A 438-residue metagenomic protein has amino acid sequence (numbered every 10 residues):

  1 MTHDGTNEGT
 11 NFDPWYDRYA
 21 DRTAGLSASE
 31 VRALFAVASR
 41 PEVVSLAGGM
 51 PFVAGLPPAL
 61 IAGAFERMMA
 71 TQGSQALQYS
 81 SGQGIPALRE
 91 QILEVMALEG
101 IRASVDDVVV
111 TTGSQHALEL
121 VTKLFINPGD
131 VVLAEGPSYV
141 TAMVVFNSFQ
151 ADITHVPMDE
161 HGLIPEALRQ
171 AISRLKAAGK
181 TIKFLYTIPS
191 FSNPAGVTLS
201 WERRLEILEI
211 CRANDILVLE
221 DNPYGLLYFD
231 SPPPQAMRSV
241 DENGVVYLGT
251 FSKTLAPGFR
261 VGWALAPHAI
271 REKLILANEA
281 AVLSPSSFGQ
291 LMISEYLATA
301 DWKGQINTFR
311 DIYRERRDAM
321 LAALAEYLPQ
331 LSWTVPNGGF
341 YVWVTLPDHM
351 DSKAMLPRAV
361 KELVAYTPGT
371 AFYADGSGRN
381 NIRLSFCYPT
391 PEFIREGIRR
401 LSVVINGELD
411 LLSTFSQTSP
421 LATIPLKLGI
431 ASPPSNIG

Functional and structural regions predicted by a protein language model:
H3, N7, K361, A374-G438: PLP-dependent enzyme catalytic core of the Aspartate aminotransferase-like
G5-P14, R22-G113, L120, A298-T299 (+4 more regions): N-terminal small-domain helix-loop-helix segment of the aminotransferase-like
M69-D215, G225-V240, G244-V246, Y313 (+3 more regions): Conserved core of the PLP fold type I
D221: Glycine-centered flexible beta-alpha turn that most often forms the glycine-rich phosphate-binding loop
V246-D311, G429: Conserved core segment of the aminotransferase class I/II
L265, W343-T345, S385-C387: Short hydrophobic/aromatic beta-strand micro-patches that form the beta-sheet surface supporting nucleotide- or nucleic
S294, D311-L321, S332-T345: Conserved glycine-rich beta-strand-loop-beta hairpin in the small C-terminal domain of fold type I
M350-M355, E392-E396: Short, conserved charged micro-motifs
